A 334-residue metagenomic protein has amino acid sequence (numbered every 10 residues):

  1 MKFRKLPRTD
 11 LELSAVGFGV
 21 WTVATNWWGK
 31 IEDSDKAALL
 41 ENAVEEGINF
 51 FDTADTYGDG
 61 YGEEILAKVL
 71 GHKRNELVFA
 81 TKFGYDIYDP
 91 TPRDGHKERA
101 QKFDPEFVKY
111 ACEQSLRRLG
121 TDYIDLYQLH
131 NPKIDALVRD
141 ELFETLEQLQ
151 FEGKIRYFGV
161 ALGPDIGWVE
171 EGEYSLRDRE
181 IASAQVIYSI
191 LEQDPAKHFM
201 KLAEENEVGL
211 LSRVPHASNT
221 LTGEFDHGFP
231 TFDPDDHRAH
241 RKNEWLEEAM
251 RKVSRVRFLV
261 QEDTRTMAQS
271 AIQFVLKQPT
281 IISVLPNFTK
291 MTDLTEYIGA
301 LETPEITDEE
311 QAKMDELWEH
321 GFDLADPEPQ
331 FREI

Functional and structural regions predicted by a protein language model:
M1-V78: N-terminal binding-site loop/beta-alpha segment at the start of enzyme catalytic domains that lines or forms
L6, F18, K36, F51 (+11 more regions): Conserved, mostly hydrophobic/aromatic
L11-V16, G47-N49, K73-L77, T121-D125 (+5 more regions): Short, well-ordered coil/turn segments that N-cap beta-strands
T22-S34, D94-E106, D135: Active-site mouth loops of central-metabolism enzymes
K30-A43, D104-R118, I166-Y174: Short, acidic/polar
E76-Y88: A short, structured active-site edge motif that brings together acidic residues
L116-D135: Active-site groove signature of glycoside hydrolases
P132-L317, G321, F331-I334: Beta/alpha (TIM)-barrel catalytic core signal, keyed to glycine-rich beta->alpha loops juxtaposed to Asp/Glu that bind
